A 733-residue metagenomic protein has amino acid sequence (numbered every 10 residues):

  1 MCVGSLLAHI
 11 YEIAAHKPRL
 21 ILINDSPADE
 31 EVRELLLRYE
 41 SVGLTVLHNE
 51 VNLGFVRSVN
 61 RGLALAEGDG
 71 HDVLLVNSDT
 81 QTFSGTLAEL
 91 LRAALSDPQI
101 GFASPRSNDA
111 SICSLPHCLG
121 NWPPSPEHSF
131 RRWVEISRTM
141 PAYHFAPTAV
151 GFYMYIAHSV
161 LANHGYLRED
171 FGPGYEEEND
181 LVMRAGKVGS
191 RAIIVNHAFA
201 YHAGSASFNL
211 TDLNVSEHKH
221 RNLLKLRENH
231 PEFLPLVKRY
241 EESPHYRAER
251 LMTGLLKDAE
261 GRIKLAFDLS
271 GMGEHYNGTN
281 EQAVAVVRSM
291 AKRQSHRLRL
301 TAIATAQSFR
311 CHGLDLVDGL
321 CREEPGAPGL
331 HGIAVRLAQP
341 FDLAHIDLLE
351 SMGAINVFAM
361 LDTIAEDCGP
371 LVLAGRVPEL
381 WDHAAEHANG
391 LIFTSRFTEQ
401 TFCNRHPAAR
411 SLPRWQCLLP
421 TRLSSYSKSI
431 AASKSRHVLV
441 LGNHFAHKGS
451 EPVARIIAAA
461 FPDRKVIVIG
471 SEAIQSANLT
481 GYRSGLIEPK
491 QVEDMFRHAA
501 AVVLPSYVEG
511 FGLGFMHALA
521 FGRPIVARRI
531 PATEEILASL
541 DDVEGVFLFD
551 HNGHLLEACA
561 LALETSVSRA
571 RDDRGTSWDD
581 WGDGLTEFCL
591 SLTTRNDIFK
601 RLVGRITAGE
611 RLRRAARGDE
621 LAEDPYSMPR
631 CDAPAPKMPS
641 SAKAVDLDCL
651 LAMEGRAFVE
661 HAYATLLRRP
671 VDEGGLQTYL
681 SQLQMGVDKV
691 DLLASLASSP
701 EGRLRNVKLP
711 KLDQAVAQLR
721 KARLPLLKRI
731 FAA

Functional and structural regions predicted by a protein language model:
M1-E12: Short, well-formed alpha-helical segments that are part of the catalytic scaffolds of diverse glycosyltransferases
I10-L47, V51: Acidic donor-binding segment of Leloir-type glycosyltransferases
N49-A66: Glycine-rich, basic loop-to-helix element that forms the pyrophosphate-binding segment of sugar-nucleotide handling
D69-Q81: Short beta-strand-to-loop acidic/aromatic patch adjacent to the donor-nucleotide binding site
V73, D258-D624, N706-V707, K711-K721 (+1 more regions): Carbohydrate transferase catalytic cores enriched for Leloir-type hexosyltransferases
T80-N121: Conserved donor NDP-sugar-binding/catalytic core segment of glycosyltransferases
P123-P126, W133-S159: A recurrent flexible, glycine/aromatic-enriched loop bordering the glycosyltransferase active site that acts as
P147-G165, D170-F199: A short, conserved alpha-helix in the catalytic core of glycosyltransferases
